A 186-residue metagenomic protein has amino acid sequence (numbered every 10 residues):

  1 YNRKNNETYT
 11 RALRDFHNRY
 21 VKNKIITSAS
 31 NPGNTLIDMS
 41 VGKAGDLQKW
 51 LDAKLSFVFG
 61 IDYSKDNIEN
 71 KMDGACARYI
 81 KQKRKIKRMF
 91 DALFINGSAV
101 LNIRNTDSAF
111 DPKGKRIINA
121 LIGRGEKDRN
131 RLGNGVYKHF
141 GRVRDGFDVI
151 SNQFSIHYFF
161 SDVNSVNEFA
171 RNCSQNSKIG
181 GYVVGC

Functional and structural regions predicted by a protein language model:
Y1-N31: Class I SAM-dependent methyltransferase Rossmann-like catalytic core, especially the SAM/SAH-binding loop
G33-G42, F59: Conserved class I S-adenosyl-L-methionine
K43-L55: Conserved SAM-binding loop of SAM-dependent methyltransferases across substrates and taxa, primarily the Class I
S64: Conserved SAM/SAH-binding beta-strand->alpha-helix loop
C76-K138: S-adenosyl-L-methionine
R116-K127, G135-N164: A short SAM/SAH-binding and catalytic strip from SAM-dependent methyltransferases
S165-I179: A short glycine-rich, Lys/Arg-flanked "PGG" loop and its adjoining helix->strand segment in the class I
I179-C186: Conserved beta-strand signature within the Rossmann-like core of class I S-adenosyl-L-methionine
